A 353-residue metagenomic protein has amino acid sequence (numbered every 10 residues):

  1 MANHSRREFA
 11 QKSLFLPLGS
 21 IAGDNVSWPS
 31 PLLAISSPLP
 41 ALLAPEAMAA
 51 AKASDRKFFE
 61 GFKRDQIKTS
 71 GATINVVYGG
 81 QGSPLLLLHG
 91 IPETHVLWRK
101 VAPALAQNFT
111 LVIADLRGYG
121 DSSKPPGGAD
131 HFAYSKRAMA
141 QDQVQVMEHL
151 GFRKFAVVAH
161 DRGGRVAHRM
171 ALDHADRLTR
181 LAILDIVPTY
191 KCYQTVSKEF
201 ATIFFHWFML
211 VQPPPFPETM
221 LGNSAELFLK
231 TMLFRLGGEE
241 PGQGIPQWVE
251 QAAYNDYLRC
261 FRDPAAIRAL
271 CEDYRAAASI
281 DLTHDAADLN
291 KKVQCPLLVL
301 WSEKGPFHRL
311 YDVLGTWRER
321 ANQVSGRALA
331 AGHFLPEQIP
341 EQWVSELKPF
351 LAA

Functional and structural regions predicted by a protein language model:
M1-P17, S27-S30: N-terminal secretory signal peptides and thylakoid transit peptides that target proteins across membranes
S37-D65, G71-I74, P84, L97 (+5 more regions): Flexible "cap/lid" subdomain of the alpha/beta-hydrolase fold that forms the substrate-access gate
T69, Y78-G79: Active-site beta-strand termini and strand-to-loop segments that position acidic
G82, G90-E93: Active-site glycine-rich loops that stabilize anionic/oxyanionic intermediates across multiple enzyme folds
V96-T110: Short amphipathic alpha-helix adjacent to the substrate-entry channel of hydrolases
G332-V344: Catalytic histidine-centered segment of alpha/beta-hydrolase-like enzymes
